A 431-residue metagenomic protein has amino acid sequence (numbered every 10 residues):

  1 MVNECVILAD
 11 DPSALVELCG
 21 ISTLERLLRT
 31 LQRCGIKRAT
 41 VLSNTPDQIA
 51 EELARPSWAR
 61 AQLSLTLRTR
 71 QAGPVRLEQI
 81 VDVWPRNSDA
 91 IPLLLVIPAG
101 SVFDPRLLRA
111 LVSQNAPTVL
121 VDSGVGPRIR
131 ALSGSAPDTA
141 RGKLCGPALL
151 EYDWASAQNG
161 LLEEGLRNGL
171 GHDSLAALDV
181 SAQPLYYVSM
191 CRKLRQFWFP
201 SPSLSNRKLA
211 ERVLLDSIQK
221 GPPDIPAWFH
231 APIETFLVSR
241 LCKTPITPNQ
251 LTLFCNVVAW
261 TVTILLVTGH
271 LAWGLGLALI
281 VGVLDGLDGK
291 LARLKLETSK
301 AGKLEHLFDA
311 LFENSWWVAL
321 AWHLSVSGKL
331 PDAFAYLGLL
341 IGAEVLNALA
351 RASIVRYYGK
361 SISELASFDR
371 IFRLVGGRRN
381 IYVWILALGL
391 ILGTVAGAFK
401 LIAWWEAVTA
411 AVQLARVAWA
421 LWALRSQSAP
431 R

Functional and structural regions predicted by a protein language model:
M1-A50, L63: N-terminal glycine-rich phosphate-binding loop and ensuing alpha1 helix
Q48-D104: Short phosphate-binding loop-to-helix
L53, T66, D89-I91, S101-Q183: Conserved core of the sugar-phosphate nucleotidyltransferase
L166-L237, L241-P248, G342-R431: C-terminal membrane-associated helical module and adjoining short loops/tails
P248-K300: Membrane-embedded alpha-helical segments that form the functional core of polytopic membrane enzymes, especially those
C255-A259, D309-L320, G376-L390: Core segments of transmembrane alpha-helices that mediate helix-helix packing or line hydrophobic substrate/ligand
T263-G276, W317-L339, I391-F399: Helix-coil boundary and interhelical linker segments in multi-pass alpha-helical membrane proteins
G289-P331: Basic, amphipathic juxtamembrane/active-site segments that coordinate anionic phosphate or diphosphate groups
